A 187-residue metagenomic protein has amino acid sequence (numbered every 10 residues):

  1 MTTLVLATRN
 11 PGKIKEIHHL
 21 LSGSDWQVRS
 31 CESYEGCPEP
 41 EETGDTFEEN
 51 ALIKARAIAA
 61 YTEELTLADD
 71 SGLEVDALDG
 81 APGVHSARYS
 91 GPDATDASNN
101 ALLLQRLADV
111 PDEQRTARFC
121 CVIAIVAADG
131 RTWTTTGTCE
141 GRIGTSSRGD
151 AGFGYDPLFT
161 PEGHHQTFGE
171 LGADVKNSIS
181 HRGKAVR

Functional and structural regions predicted by a protein language model:
T2-V5, R9-R187: Anionic-ligand binding patches
